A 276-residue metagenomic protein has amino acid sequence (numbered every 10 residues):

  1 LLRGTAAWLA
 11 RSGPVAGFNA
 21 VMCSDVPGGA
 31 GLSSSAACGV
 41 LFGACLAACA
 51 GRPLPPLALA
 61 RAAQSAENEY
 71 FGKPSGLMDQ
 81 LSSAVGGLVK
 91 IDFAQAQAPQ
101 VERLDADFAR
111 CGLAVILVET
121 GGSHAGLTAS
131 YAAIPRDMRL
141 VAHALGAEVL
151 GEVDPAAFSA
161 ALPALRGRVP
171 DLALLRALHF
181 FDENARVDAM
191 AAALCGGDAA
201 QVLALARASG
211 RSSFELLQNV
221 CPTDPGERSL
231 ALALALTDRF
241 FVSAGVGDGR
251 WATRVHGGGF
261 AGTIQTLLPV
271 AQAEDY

Functional and structural regions predicted by a protein language model:
L1-R110, G247, A271-Y276: Gly/Ser-rich oxyanion-binding loop with an adjacent helix/lid that shapes the negatively charged ligand pocket
K90-R254, T266-Y276: C-terminal nucleotide
A261-G262: Active-site pocket scaffolds in enzymes
